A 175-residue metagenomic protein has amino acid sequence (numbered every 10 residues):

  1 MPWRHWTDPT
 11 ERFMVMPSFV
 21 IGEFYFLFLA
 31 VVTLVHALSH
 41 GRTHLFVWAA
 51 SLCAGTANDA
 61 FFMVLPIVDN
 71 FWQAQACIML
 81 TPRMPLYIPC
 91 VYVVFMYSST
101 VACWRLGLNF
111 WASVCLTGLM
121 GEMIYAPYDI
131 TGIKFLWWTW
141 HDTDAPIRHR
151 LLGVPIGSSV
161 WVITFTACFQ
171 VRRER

Functional and structural regions predicted by a protein language model:
M1-R175: Aromatic-rich, lipid-facing transmembrane alpha helices and their immediate juxtamembrane interface loops in integral
